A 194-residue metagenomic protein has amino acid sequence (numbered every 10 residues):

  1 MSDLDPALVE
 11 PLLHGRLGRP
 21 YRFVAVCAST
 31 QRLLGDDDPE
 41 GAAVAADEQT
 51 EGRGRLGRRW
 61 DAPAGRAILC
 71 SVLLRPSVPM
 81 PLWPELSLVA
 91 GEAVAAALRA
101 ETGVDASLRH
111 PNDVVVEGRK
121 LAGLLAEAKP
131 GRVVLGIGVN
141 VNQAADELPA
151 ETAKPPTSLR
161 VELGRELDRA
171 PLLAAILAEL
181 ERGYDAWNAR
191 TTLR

Functional and structural regions predicted by a protein language model:
M1-A100: N-terminal lobe of the biotin/lipoate ligase/transferase fold
A25, L108-H110: Short loop/edge segments at beta-strand edges and connector loops that shape dinucleotide/nucleotide cofactor-binding
V78-P84, L88-A106, V116-R194: Long, positively charged amphipathic alpha-helical accessory segments at protein N-termini or as interdomain linkers
